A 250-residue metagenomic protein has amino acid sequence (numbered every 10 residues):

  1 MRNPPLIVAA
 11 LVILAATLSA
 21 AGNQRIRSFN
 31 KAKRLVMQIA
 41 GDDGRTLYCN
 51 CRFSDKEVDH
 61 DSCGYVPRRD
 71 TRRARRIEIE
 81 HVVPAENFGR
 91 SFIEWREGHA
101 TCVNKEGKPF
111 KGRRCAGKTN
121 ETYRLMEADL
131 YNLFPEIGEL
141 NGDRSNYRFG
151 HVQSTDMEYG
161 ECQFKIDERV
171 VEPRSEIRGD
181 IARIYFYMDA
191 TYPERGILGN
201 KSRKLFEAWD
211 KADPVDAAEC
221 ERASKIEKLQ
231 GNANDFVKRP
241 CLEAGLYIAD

Functional and structural regions predicted by a protein language model:
M1-I7: Bacterial N-terminal signal peptides that target proteins for export
I7-V8, N87: A generic alpha-helix propensity feature with a strong bias for hydrophobic helices
L11-A21: Hydrophobic h-region of N-terminal signal peptides that target proteins for export in Gram-negative bacteria
A21-R76, L205-A208, A218-E219: Aromatic-lined ligand-binding clefts that engage carbohydrates, nucleic acids, or primary amines
P67-D250: Domain-level detector of nuclease and nuclease-like folds in predominantly extracellular/periplasmic contexts
